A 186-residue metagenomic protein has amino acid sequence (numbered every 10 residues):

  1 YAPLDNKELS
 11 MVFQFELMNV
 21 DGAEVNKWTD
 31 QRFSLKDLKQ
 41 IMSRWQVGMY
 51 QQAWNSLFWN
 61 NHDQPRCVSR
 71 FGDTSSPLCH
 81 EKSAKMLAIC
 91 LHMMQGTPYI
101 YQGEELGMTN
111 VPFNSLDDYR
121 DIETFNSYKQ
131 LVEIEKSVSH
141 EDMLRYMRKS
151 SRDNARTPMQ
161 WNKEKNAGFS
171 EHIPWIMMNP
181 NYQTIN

Functional and structural regions predicted by a protein language model:
Y1-N186: Active-site and adjacent substrate-binding regions of carbohydrate-active enzymes
